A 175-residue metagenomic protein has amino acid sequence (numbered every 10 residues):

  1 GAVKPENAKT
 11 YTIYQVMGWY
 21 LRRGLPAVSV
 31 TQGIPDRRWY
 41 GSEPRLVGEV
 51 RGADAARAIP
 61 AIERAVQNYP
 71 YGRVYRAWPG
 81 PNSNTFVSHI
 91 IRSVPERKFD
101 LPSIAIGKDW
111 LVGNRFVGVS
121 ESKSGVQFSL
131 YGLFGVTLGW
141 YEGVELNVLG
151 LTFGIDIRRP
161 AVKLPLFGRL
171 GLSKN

Functional and structural regions predicted by a protein language model:
G1-V50, T152-L166: Glycine-rich catalytic cores of cysteine/serine-nucleophile enzymes that process amide/ester linkages in cell-envelope
S42-A53, Y69-W78: Second-shell loop/turn segments in exported
V47, I62-A65: Beta-hairpin (beta-strand-turn-beta-strand) motif
A53-P60: Beta-strand-rich luminal/extracellular ectodomains of secretory-pathway glycoproteins, especially N-glycosylated
R64-N175: Activation targets extended, charge/polar-rich intrinsically disordered C-terminal tails
